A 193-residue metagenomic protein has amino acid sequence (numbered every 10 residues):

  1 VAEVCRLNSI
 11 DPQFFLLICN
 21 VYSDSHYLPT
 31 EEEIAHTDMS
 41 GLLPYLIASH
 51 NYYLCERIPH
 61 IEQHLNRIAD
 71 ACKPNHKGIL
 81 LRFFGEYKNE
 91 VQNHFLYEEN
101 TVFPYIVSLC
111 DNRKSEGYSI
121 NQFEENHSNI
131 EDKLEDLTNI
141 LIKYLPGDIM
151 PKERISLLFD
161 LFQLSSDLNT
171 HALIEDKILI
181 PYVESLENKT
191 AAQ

Functional and structural regions predicted by a protein language model:
V1-Q193: Small-residue-biased structural context
